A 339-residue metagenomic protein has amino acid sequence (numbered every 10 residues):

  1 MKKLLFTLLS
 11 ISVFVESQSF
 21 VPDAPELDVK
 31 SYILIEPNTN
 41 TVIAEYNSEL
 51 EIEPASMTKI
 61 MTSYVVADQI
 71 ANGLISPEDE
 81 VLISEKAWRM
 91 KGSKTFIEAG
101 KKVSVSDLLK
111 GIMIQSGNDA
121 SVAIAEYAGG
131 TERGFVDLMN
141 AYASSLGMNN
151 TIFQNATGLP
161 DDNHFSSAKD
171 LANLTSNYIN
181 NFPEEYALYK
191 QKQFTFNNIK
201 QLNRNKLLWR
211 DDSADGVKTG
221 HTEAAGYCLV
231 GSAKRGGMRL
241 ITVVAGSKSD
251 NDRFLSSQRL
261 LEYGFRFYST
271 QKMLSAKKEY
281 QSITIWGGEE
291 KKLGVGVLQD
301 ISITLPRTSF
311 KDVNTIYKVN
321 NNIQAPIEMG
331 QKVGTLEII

Functional and structural regions predicted by a protein language model:
L4-S12: Sec-dependent N-terminal signal peptides
I11-S12, E45, D68, L229: Hydrophobic alpha-helical membrane-insertion segments
I11-S19: C-terminal segment of classical bacterial N-terminal signal peptides
Q18-F182, Q193-N197: Active-site-adjacent loops and short helices of periplasmic peptidoglycan-processing enzymes
M148-I152, P160-I339: Domain-terminus/edge residues, biased toward the C-terminal soluble/receptor-binding domains of extracytoplasmic
